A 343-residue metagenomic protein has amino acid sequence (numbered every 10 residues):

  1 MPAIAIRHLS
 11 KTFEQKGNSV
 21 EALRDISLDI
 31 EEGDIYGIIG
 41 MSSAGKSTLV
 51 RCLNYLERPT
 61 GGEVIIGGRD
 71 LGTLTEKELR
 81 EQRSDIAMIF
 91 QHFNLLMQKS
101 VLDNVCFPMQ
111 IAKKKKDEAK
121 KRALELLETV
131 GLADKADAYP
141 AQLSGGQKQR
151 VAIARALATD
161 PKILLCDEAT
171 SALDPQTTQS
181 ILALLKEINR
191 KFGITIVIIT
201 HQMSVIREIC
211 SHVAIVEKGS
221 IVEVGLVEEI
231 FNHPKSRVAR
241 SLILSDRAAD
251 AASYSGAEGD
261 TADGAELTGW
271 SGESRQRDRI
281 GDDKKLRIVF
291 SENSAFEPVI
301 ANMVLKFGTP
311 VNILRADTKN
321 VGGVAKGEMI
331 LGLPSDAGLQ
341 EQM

Functional and structural regions predicted by a protein language model:
Q15-V20, L71-A87, K116, I230-P234: ABC ATPase NBD coupling module
N54: Helix-to-loop junction immediately C-terminal to a conserved catalytic motif
R69-D70, C106, Q110, D117-D134: Conserved ABC ATPase "signature" region
A138-A141, A158-T159: Conserved signature/switch motifs of ABC ATPase nucleotide-binding domains
P175-T177: Helix N-cap at the start of a conserved alpha-helix in ABC-type nucleotide-binding domains
I206-E208: A short, surface-exposed alpha-helical micro-motif characterized by mixed small hydrophobic and charged/polar residues
V224-G225, H233: ABC ATPase "signature
